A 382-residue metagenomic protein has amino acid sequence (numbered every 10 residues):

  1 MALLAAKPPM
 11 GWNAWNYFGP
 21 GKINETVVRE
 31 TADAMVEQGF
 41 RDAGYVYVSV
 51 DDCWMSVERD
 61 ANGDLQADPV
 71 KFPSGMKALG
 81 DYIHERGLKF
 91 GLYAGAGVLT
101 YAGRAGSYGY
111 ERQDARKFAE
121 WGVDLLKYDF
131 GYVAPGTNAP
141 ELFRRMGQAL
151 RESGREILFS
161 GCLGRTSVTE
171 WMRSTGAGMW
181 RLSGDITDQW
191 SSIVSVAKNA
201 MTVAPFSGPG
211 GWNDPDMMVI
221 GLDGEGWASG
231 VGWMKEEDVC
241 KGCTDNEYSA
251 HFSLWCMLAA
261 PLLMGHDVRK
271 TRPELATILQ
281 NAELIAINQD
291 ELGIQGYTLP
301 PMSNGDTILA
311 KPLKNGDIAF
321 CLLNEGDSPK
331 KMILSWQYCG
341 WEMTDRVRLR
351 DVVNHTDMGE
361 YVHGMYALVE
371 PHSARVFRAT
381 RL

Functional and structural regions predicted by a protein language model:
L4, P9-A14, G44-V50, K89-A94 (+7 more regions): Structural recognition of the beta-strand scaffold that forms the well-ordered cores of secreted hydrolase catalytic
Y17-P20, T31, M35-P135: Aromatic-lined carbohydrate-binding/catalytic grooves of carbohydrate-active enzymes
L88-G103, R151-V168: Aromatic-lined carbohydrate-recognition surfaces of secreted/lumenal glycan-active proteins
Y110-Q113, E156-D267: Glycan-recognition surfaces
S249, W255-L258, L263-G265, M302-W341: Carbohydrate-binding surface patches
A250-P300: Catalytic cores of secreted or luminal carbohydrate-active enzymes
Y338-N354: Solvent-exposed beta-hairpin/edge-strand motifs
G359-L382: C-terminal beta-strand-rich structural cap/linker in extracellular carbohydrate-active enzymes
